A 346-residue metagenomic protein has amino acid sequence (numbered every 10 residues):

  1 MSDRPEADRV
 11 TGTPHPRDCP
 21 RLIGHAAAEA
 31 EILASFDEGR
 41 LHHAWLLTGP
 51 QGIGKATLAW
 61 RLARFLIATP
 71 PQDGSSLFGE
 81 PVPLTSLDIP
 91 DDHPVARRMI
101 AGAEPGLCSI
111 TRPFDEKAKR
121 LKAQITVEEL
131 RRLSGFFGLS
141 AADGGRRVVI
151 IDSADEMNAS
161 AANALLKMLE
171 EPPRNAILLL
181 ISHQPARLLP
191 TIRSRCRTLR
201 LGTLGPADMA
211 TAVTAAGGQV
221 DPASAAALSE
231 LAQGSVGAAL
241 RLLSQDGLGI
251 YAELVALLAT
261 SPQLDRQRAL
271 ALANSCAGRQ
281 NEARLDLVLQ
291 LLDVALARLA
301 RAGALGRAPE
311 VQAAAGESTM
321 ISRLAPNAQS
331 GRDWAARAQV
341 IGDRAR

Functional and structural regions predicted by a protein language model:
M1-F65, T69-L77, P81, T85-D88 (+4 more regions): Charged, glycine-rich active-site and insertion segments that engage polyanionic ligands
E31-F36, H93, Q124-R146, E156 (+1 more regions): Conserved alpha-helical scaffold flanking the Walker A/P-loop in AAA+ ATPase domains
T48, S109-F114: A short hydrophobic beta-strand->loop->alpha-helix junction that borders the nucleotide-binding pocket of P-loop NTPases
K117-V127, A154, T198: Flexible beta-alpha connector loops of hexameric P-loop NTPases
G138, N163-I177: Conserved catalytic/switch belt of AAA+ P-loop NTPases
D143-V148, P173-L179: Loop/turn-to-beta-strand initiation segments
S153-M157, L169, P185: Conserved Walker B
A159-S160, P190: Conserved D-loop-proximal element of ABC-family nucleotide-binding domains
